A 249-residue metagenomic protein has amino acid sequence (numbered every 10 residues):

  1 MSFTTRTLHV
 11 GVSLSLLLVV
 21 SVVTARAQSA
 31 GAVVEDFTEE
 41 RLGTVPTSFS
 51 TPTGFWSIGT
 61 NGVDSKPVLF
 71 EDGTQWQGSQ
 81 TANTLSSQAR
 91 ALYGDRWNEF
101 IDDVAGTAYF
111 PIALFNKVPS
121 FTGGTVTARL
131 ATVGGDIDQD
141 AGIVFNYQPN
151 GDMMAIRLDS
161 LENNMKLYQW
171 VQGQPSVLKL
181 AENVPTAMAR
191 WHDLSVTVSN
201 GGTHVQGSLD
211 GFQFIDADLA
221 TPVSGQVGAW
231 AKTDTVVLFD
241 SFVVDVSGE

Functional and structural regions predicted by a protein language model:
S2-S13: Bacterial N-terminal signal peptides that target proteins for export
G11-S21: Bacterial N-terminal signal peptides
F37, A128, M188-A217: Carbohydrate-binding surfaces in secreted/extracellular proteins
R41-W97: Extracellular glycan-recognition surfaces and repeat-rich motifs
G73-V171: Secretory/extracellular carbohydrate-interaction modules and structurally similar beta-sandwich "look-alikes"
P111-P119, L180-T186, G228: Beta-strand-rich interaction surfaces with strong enrichment in secreted/lumenal proteins
V171-S195: Short, aromatic/His-centered strand-loop micro-motif at the edge of beta-sheets
D216-V243: Flexible glycan-contacting loops in extracellular carbohydrate-active proteins
